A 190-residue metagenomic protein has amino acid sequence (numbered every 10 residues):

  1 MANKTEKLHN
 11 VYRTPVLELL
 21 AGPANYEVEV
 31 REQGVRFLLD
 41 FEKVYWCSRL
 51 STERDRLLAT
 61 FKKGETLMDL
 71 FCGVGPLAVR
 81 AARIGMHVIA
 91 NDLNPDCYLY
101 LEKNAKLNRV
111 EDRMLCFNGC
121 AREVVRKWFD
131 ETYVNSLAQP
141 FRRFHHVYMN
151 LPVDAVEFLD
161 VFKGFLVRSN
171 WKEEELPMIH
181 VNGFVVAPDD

Functional and structural regions predicted by a protein language model:
M1-S51: Non-catalytic substrate-recognition/targeting regions of SAM-dependent transferases
R56-K62, F141: Glycine-rich helix-loop-beta junction characteristic of Rossmann-like nucleotide cofactor-binding loops
G64-G73: Conserved class I S-adenosyl-L-methionine
V74-H87: Conserved SAM-binding loop of SAM-dependent methyltransferases across substrates and taxa, primarily the Class I
N91-R142: S-adenosyl-L-methionine
F141-M149: Short SAM/SAH-binding signature in class I
R143, V153-D190: C-terminal catalytic and target-recognition region of SAM-dependent MTase-like enzymes, primarily methyltransferases
